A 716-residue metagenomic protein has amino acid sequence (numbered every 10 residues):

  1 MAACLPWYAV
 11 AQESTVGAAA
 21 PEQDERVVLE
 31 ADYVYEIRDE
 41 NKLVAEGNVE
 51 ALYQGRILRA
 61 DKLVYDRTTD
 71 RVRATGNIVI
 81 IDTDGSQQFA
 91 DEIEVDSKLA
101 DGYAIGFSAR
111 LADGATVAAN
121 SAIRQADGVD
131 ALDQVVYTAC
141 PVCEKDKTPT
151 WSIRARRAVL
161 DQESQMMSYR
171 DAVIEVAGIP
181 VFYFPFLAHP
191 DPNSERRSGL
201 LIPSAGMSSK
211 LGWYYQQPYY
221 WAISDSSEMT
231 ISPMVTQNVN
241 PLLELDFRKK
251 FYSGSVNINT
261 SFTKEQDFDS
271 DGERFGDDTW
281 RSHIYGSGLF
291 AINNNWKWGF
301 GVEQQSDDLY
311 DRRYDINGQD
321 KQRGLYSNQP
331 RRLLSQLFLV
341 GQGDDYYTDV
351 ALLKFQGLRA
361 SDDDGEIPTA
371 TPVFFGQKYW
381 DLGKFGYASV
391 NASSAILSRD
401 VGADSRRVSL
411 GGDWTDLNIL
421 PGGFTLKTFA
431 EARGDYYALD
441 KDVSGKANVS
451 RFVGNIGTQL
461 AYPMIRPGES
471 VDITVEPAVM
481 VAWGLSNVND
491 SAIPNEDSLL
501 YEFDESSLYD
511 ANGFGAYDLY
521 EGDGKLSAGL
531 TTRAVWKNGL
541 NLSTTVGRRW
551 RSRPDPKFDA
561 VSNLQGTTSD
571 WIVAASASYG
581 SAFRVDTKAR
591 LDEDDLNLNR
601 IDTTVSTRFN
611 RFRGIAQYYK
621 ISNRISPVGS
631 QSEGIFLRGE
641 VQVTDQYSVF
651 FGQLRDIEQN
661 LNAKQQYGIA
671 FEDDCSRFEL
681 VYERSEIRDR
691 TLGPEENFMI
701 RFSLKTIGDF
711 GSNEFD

Functional and structural regions predicted by a protein language model:
M1-P6: Bacterial N-terminal signal peptides
A11-L132, L160, Q217, W221-I223 (+1 more regions): Post-signal-peptide, soluble extracytosolic/periplasmic N-terminal scaffold domains of envelope/secretory systems
S86, E92-E94, L99-Y103, A109-V142 (+2 more regions): Outer-membrane beta-barrel proteins and related beta-barrel translocases across Gram-negative bacteria
